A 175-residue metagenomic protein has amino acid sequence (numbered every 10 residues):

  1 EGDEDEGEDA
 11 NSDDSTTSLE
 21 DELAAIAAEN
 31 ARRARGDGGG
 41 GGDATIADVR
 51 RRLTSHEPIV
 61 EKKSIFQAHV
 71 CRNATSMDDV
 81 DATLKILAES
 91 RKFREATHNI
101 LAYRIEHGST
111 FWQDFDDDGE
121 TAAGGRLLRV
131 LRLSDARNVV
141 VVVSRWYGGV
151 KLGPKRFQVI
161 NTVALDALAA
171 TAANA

Functional and structural regions predicted by a protein language model:
E1-G2: Eukaryotic regulatory low-complexity N-terminal regions enriched in Ser/Thr, Pro, acidic
E8-T121, L168-A169, A173: C-terminal regulatory domains involved in ligand/effector binding and gene-expression control
K62-S64, R132-D135: Intrinsically disordered, low-complexity regulatory regions enriched in Ser/Pro/Gly/Thr and acidic residues
E95-T97, L133-A136: Short, flexible loop/turn motifs enriched in small residues
A123-L133: Short glycine-rich, acidic/polar surface loops and turns
N138-Y147: Glycine- and acidic-rich phosphate- and metal-coordinating loops
G149-K151: Short, solvent-exposed loop/turn segments at secondary-structure junctions
P154, I160-A175: Glycine- and Gly-Pro-enriched alpha-helical subdomains that act as flexible, kink-prone "lid/hinge" or packing modules
